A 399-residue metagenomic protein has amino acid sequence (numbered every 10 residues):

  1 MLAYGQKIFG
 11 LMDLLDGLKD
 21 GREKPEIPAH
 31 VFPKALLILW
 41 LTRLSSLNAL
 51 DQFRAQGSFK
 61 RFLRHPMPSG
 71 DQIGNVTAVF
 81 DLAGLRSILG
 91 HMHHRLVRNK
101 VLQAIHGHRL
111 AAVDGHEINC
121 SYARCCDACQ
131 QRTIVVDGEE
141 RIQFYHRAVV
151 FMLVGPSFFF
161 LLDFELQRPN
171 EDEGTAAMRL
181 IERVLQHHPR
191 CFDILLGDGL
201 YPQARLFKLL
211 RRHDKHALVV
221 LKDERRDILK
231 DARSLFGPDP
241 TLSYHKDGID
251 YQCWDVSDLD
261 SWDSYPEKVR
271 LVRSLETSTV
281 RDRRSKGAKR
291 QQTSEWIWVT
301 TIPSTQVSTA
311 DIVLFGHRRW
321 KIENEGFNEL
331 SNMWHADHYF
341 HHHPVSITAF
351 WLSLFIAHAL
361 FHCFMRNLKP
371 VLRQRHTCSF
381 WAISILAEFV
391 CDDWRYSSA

Functional and structural regions predicted by a protein language model:
M1-K34: Basic, short loop/linker segments at the boundary and entry of helix-turn-helix/winged-helix-like folds
Y4, L50, Q306-H341: Short amphipathic alpha-helical "interface-anchor" segments enriched in bulky aromatics
E23-H93, L210, F364: Short, positively charged, Gly/Tyr-enriched micro-motifs that form contact patches at catalytic or ligand/partner
A35, L50, S69, I73 (+8 more regions): Short, conserved catalytic/metal-binding motifs centered on acidic residues
G74-P156: Active-site-proximal, Lys/Arg-enriched surface segment that forms a nucleic-acid-binding/basic interface patch
T133-C191: Electropositive, glycine- and tryptophan-enriched low-complexity nucleic-acid-binding patches
H216-R319: An anionic, glycine-rich sequence signature occurring as long contiguous blocks
H245-D260, S331-A399: A short, flexible helix-boundary coil/loop motif
